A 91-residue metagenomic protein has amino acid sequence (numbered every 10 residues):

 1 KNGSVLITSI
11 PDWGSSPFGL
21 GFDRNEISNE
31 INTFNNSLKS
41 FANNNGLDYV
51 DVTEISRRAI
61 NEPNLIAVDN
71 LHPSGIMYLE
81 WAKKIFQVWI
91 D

Functional and structural regions predicted by a protein language model:
K1-S4, L47: A short helix->loop->beta-strand "cap" motif at the edges of active sites that frequently abuts
T8-S9: Alpha/beta-hydrolase-fold catalytic nucleophile elbow
D12-D91: Catalytic His-Asp segment of secreted/periplasmic serine-dependent ester chemistry enzymes
